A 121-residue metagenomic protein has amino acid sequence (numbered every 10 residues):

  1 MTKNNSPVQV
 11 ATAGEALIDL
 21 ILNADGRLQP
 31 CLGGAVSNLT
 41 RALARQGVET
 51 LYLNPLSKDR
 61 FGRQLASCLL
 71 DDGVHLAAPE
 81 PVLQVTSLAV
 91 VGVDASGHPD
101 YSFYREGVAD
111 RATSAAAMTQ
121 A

Functional and structural regions predicted by a protein language model:
T2-V74, T113: Glycine-rich phosphate/adenosyl-contacting loop at the front of the ribokinase-like
E49, L53-A121: Conserved N-terminal subdomain of the carbohydrate kinase-like
